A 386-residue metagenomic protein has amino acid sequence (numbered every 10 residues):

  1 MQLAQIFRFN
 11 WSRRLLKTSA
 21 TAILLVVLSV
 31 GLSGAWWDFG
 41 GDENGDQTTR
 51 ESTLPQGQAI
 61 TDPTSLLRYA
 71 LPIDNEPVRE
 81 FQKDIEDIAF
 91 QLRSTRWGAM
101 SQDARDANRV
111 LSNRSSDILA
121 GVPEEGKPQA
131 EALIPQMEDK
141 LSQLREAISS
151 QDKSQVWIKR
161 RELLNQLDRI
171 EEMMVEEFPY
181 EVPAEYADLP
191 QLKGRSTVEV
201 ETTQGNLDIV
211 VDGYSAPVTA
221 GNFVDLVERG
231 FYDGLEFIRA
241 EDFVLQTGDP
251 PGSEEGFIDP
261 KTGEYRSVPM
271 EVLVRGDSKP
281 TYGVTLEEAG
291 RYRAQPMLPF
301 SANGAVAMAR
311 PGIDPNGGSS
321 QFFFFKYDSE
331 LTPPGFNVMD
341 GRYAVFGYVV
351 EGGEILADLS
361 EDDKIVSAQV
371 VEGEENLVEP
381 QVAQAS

Functional and structural regions predicted by a protein language model:
M1-N10: N-terminal Lys/Arg-rich, disordered targeting/topogenic segments
Q2, R14, S19, G34-S386: Cross-family detector of peptidyl-prolyl cis-trans isomerase
T18-G31: Bacterial N-terminal signal peptides
